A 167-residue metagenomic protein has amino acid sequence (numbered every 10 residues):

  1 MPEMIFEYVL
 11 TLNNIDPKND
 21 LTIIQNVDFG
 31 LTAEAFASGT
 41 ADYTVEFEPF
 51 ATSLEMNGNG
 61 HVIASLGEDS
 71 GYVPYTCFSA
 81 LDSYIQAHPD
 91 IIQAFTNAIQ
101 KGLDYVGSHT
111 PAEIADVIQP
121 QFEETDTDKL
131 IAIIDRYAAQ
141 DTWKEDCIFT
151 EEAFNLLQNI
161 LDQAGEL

Functional and structural regions predicted by a protein language model:
E3-D20, L31, Q86, D90: Hinge/capping helix and adjacent helix->loop/strand transition within the periplasmic-binding protein
E7, I15, A33, A51 (+2 more regions): Short glycine-/small-residue-rich flexible loop motifs, especially phosphate/cofactor-binding loops
T11-N26, S38-D42, L167: A local structural motif
L12-N13, N57, Q121, A164: Alpha-helical structural context
P17-K18, A35-A37, G67, D141-K144: A short, structure-level motif marking secondary-structure boundaries and short turns
F29-F122: Pocket-lining segment of extracytoplasmic ligand-binding domains
Q86-L167: Secondary-structure end/capping motifs
